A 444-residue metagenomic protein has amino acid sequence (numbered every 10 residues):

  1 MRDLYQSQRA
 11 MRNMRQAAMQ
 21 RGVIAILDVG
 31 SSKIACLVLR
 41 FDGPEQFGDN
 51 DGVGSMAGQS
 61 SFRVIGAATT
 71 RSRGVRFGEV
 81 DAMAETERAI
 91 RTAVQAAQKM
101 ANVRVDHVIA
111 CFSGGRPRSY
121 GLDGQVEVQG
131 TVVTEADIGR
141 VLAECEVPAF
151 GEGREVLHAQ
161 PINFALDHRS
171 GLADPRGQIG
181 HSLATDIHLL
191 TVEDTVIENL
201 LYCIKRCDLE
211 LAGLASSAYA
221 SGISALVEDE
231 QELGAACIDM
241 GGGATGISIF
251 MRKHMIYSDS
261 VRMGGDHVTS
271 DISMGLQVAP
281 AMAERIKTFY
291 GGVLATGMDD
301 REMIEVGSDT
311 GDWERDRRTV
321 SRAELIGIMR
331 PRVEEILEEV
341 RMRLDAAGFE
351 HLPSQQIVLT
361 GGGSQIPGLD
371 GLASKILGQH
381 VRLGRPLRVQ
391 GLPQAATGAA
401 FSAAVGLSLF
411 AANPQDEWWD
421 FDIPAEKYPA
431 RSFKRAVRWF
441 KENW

Functional and structural regions predicted by a protein language model:
M1-K33, L37-A236, H254-M255, A279-I326 (+5 more regions): Nucleotide/phosphate-binding catalytic cleft detector across ATP-hydrolyzing and phosphate-transferring enzymes
L27-K33, S113, C237-A244, F250-K253 (+2 more regions): A short acidic Gly-Thr/Ser loop motif
A110, I272, L359: Short, conserved catalytic/metal-binding motifs centered on acidic residues
V196, G264, V268, Q365 (+1 more regions): Catalytic-loop motifs flanking and including active-site residues across diverse enzymes
I249-M251, D259-S260, S308, G348 (+2 more regions): Active-site proximal loops enriched in glycine and acidic residues that flank catalytic Cys/His/Asp and coordinate
V261-R262, R385-V389, L407: Short, acidic/turn-prone active-site loops that include or flank metal/cofactor- and phosphate-binding residues
R262-I286: A conserved active-site cap/scaffold subdomain adjacent to cofactor or substrate pockets
E314, R318-G391, A396: C-terminal structural cap/anchor segments
